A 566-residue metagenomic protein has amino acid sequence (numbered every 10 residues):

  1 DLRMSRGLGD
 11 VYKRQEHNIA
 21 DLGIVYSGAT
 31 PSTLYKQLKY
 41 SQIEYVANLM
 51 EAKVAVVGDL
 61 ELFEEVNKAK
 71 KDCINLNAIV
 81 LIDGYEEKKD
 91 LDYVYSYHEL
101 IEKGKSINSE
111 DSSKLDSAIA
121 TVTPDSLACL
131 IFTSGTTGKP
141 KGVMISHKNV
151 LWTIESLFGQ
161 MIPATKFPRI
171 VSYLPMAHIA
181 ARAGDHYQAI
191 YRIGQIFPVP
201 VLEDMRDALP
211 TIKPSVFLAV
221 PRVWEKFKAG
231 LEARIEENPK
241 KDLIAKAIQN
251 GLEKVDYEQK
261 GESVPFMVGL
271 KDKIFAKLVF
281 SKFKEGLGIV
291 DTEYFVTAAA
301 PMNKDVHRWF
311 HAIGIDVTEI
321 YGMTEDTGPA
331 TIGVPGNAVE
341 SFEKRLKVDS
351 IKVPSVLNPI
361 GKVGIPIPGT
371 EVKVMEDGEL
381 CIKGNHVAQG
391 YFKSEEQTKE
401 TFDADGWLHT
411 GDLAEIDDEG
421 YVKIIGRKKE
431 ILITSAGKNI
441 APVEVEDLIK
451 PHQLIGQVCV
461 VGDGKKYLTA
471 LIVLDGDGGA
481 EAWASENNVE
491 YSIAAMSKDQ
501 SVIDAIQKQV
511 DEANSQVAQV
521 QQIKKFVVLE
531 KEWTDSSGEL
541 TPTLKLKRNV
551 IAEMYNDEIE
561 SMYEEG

Functional and structural regions predicted by a protein language model:
D1-Y12: Single conserved hydrophobic/aromatic residue that forms the stacking wall/gate of nucleotide- or nucleobase-binding
Y26-E102, A505: Structural core segment of the AMP-binding/adenylate-forming
L38-K68, T153-V171, L202-V216, G286: Conserved ATP-dependent adenylate/AMP-binding module captured primarily in the ANL superfamily
Y95, K105-F132, K139, P163-R169: Conserved pre-ATP/AMP-binding loop-to-beta segment of ANL
L151-R169, M176-F280, D291, D316: Conserved AMP-binding/adenylation subdomain of ANL enzymes
V353-I360, V387-G411, E446, E486-S497: Conserved ANL (AMP-binding/adenylate-forming) active-site segment centered on the GW(Y/F)…HTG consensus within
P366, T370-T434, P451: Conserved ATP-binding/catalytic segment of the ANL
Q457-V460, Q507-G566: Conserved C-terminal "lid"/linker of ANL adenylate-forming enzymes
